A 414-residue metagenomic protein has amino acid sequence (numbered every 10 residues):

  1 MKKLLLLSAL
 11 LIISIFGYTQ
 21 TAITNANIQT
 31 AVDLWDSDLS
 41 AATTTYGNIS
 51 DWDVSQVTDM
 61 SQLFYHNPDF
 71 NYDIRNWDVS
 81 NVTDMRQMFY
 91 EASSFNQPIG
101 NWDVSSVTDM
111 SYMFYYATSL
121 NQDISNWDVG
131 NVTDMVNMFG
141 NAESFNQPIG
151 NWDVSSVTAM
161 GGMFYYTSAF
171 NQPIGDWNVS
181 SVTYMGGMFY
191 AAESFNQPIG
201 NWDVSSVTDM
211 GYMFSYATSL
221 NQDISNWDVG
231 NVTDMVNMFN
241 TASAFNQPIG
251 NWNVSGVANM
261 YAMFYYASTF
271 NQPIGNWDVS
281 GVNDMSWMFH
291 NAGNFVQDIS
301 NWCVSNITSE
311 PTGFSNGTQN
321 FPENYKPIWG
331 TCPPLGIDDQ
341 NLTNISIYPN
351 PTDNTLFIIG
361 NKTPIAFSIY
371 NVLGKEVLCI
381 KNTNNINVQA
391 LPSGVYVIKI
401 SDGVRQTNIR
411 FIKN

Functional and structural regions predicted by a protein language model:
M1-Q20, C379, V397: Bacterial Sec-dependent N-terminal signal peptides
K2-A9, T83, T118, T218 (+5 more regions): Intrinsic-disorder/low-complexity peptide segments enriched for small residues
K3, N25-I28, N350: Alpha-helix initiation and N-capping motif
Y18-L335: Negatively charged
Q340-N414: C-terminal outer-membrane/trafficking sorting elements
